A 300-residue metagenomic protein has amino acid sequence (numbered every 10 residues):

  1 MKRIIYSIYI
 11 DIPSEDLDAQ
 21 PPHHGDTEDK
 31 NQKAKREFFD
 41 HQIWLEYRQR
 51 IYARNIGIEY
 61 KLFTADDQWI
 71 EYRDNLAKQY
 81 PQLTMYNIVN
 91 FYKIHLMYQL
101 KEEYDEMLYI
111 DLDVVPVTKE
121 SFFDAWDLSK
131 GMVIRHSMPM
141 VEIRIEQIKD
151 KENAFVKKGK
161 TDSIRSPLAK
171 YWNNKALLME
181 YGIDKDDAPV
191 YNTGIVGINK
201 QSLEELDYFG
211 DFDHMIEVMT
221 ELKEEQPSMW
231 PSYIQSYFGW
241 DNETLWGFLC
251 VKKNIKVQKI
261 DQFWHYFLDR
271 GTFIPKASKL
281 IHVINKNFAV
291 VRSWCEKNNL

Functional and structural regions predicted by a protein language model:
M1-Y92, Q99-E103, Y237-W240, I284-F288: N-terminal anchoring/stem segment of glycosyltransferases
I5-S7, E59-T64, L108-D111, V133-R135 (+2 more regions): A structural signal for short, well-ordered beta-strand segments and their strand-loop junctions that often border
P13-D16, W69-Y72, P116-K119, F123-W126 (+6 more regions): Short catalytic/ligand-binding loop motif for oxyanion handling, primarily in non-cytosolic enzymes, centered on
D16-K35, Y72-Q82, I143-G182, V218-S232: Charged, glycine/proline-rich intrinsically disordered loops and linkers
E46-R50, M97-Y98, F122-D124, W246-G247: Short amphipathic alpha-helical segments and helix-helix/interface helices
M85-G159: GT-A fold catalytic core of metal-dependent nucleotide-sugar glycosyltransferases, centered on the diacidic
Y171-S293: Catalytic core and acceptor-binding pocket of nucleotide-sugar-dependent glycosyltransferases
S293-L300: C-terminal active-site "lid" helix and adjoining low-complexity regulatory extension at the edge of ATP-using catalytic
